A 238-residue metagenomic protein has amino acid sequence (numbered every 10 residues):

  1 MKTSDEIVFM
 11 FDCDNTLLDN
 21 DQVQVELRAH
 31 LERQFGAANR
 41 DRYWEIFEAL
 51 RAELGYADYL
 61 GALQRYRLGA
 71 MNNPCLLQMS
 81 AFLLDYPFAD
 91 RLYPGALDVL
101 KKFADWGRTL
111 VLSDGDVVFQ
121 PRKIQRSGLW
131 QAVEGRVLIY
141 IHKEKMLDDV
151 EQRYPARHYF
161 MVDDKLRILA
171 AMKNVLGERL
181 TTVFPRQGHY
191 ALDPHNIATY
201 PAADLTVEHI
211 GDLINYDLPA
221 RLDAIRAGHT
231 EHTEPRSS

Functional and structural regions predicted by a protein language model:
M1-D5, R126-M161, K165-S238: Asp-based, Mg2+/Mn2+-dependent phosphohydrolase catalytic module
M1-E45, L68: Active-site neighborhood of HAD-like aspartate-dependent phosphohydrolases
D12-C13, L112, V162, P185: Short hydrophobic segments within beta-strands
T16, V23, V117-V118, R167 (+1 more regions): Conserved Rossmann-like nucleotide-cofactor binding loop
L17, T109, M161: Conserved SAM-binding loop
V23, Q34-A38, F47-L84, K102: A metal-dependent, Asp-based hydrolase signature
G61, A81-V111, I141-D149: Short, acidic loop-to-helix structural element flanking the phosphoryl-transfer center in phosphate-processing enzymes
L100-L110, D114-L138: Substrate-recognition/cap helix-loop segment adjacent to the acidic, metal-dependent catalytic center of Asp-based
